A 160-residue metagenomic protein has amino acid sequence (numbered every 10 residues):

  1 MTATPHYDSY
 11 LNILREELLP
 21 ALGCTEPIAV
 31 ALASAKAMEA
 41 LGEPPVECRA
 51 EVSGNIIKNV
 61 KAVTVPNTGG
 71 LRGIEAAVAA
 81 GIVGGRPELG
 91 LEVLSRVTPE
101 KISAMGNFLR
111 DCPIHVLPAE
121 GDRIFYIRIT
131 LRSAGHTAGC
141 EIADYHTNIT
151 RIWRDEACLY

Functional and structural regions predicted by a protein language model:
T2, Y7, L22-T25, E51-N59 (+4 more regions): A structural signal for small-residue-enriched, beta-sheet-centric alpha/beta enzyme cores and oligomeric scaffold folds
P5-S9, T25-L32, G69-G73, A77 (+2 more regions): Conserved active-site and cofactor/substrate-binding residues in soluble primary-metabolism enzymes
S9-L22: Generic N-terminal amphipathic, Lys/Arg-enriched alpha-helix
P20, G90-V93: Flexible, glycine/proline-enriched loop segments at strand-loop-helix junctions that form or flank small-ligand binding
T25, A35, I82-R86: N-terminal basic, low-complexity leaders that serve as flexible interaction/assembly modules and, when applicable, as
P27-E43: Alpha-helical support elements that line or immediately flank enzyme active sites and cofactor-binding pockets
P45-G90, I102-P113: A structural-propensity feature for long, helix-poor, extended segments
L109-Y160: Signature of multi-pass transmembrane helix bundles
